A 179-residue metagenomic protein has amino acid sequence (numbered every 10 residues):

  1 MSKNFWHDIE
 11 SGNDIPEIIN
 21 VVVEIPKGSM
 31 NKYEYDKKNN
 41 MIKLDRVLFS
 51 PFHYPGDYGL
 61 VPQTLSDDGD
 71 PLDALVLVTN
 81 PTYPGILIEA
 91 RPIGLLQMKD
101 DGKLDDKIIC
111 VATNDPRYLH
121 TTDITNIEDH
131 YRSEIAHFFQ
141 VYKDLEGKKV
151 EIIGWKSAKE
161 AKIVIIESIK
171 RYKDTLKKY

Functional and structural regions predicted by a protein language model:
M1-Y179: Hydrophobic N-terminal alpha-helices or hydrophobic patches in metabolic proteins across all domains of life
